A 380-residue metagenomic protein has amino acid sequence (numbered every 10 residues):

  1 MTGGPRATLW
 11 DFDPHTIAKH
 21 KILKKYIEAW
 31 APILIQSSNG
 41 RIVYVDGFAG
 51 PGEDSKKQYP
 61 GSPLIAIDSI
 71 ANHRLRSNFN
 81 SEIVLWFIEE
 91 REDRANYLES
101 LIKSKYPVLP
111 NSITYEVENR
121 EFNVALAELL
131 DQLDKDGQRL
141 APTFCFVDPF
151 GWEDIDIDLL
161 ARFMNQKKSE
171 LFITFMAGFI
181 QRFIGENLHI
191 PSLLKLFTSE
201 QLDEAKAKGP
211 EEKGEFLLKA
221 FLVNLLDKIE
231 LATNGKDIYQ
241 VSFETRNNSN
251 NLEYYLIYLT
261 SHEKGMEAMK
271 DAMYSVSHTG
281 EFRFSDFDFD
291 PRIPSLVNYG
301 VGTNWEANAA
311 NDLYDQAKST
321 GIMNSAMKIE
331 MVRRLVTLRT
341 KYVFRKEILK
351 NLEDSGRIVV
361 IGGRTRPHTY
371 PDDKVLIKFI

Functional and structural regions predicted by a protein language model:
T2-A31, R94: Class I S-adenosyl-L-methionine
G4-F12, G52, K206-K208, E330-R334: Glycine- and acidic
D11-H15, Q58, W86, E90 (+4 more regions): Conserved aromatic-histidine-acidic binding/catalytic patches
H15, D54, G151-W152: Glycine-/small-residue-rich active-site loops that bind phosphorylated ligands and cofactors
I22-E128, T340-N351: SAM cofactor-binding core of SAM-dependent methyltransferases, primarily the Rossmann-like beta-alpha-beta module
P51, E90, V147-P149, S261: Residues immediately flanking
Y97-N165: An acidic, phosphate/nucleotide-engaging active-site surface
D134-T143, F150-R357, I361-G362, P367-F379: Class I S-adenosyl-L-methionine
